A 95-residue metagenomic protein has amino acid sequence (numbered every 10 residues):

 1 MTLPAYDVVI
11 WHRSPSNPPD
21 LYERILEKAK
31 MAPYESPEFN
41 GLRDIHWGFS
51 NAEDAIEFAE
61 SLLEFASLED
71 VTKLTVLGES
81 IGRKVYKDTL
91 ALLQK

Functional and structural regions predicted by a protein language model:
M1-L3, K30-N40: Short, flexible, solvent-exposed loop/turn segments with mixed acidic/basic and small polar residues
M1-S14: Short glycine-/aliphatic-rich beta-strand segments at the starts of folded cytosolic domains
W11-Y34: Short amphipathic alpha-helix segments
R43-W47, A52-K95: Short, mixed-charge low-complexity intrinsically disordered segments
